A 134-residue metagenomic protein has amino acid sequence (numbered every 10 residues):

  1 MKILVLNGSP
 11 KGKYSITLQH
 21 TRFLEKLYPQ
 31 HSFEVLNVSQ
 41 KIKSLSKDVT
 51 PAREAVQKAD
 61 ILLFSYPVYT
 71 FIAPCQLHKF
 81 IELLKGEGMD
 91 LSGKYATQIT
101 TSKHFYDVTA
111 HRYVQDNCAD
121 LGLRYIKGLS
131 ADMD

Functional and structural regions predicted by a protein language model:
M1, I126-D134: Glycine-rich phosphate/pyrophosphate-binding loop and the adjoining helix
M1-E87: N-terminal beta1-alpha1-beta2 submodule of the flavodoxin-like/Rossmannoid cofactor-binding fold
P29-S32, D120-K127: Structural alpha-beta junctions
P67-V68, T100-S102: Short strand-turn motif at the edge of the Rossmann-like AdoMet-binding core
L77-I81, H111-D116: "Short basic amphipathic alpha-helical interaction patches in structured regions
E87-S92, L121: Short, conserved loop/helix-junction motifs that constitute active-site signature segments in enzyme catalytic cores
Q98, H104-Y113: Glycine-rich, charge-decorated loop segments at or immediately adjacent to ligand/cofactor-binding or catalytic sites
N117, L121, A131-D134: Internal gly/pro-rich beta-alpha loop/helix module that stabilizes soluble enzyme cofactors or their anionic handles
